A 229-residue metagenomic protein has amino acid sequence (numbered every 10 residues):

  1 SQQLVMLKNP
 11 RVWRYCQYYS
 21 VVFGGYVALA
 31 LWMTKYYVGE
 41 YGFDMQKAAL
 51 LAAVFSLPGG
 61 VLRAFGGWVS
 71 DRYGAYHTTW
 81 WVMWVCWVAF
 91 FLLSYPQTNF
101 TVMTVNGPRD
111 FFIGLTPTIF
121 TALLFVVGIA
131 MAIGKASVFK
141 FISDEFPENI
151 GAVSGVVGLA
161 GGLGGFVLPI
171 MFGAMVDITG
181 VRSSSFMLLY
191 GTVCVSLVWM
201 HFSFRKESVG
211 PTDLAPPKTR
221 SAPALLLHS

Functional and structural regions predicted by a protein language model:
S1-C16, P217-L226: Juxtamembrane intracellular "pre-TM" segments in multi-pass secondary transporters
P10-V61: Extracytoplasmic gate region of multi-pass secondary transporters
S20, A53-L57, W84, G155-L163: Transmembrane alpha-helical cores of Major Facilitator Superfamily
L62-G74, V176-D177: Helix-to-loop junctions at the C-terminal end of transmembrane segments in multipass secondary transporters
Y76-V138: C-terminal transmembrane helical hairpin of 12-TM major facilitator-type secondary transporters
E148-T179: A late C-terminal transmembrane helix in Major Facilitator Superfamily
G173-G191: A membrane-interface helix-boundary motif in multi-pass transporters
Y190-P223, H228-S229: Multi-pass alpha-helical transporter architecture, strongest for 12-TM Major Facilitator/SLC carriers used
